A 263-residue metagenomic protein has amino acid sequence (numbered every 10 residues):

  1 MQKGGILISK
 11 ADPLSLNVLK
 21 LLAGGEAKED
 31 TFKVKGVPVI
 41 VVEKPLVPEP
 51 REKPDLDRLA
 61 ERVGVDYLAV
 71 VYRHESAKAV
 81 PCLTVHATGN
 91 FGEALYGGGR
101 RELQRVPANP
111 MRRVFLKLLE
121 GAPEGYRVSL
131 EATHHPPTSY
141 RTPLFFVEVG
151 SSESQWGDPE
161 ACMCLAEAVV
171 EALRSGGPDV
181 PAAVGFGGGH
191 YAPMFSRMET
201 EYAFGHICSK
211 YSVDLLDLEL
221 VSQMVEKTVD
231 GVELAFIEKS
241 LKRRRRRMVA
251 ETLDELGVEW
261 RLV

Functional and structural regions predicted by a protein language model:
M1-S139, S152-E153, P159-M163, V170-P193 (+1 more regions): N-terminal catalytic or cofactor-binding beta/alpha core of small enzyme domains
A192-E201: Short glycine/threonine-rich loop-to-helix capping motif typified by GTGT followed within a few residues by an Asp-Pro
